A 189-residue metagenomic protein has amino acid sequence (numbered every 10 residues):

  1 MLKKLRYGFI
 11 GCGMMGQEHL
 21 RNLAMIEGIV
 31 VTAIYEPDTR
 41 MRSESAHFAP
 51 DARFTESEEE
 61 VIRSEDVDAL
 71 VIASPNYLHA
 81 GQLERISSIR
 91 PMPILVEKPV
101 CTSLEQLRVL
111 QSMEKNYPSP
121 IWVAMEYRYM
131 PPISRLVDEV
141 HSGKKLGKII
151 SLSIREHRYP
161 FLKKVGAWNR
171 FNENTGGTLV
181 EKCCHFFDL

Functional and structural regions predicted by a protein language model:
M1-A49: N-terminal Rossmann-like dinucleotide-binding module
Q17, A80, C184: Residues forming the Rossmann-fold NAD(P)(H) cofactor-binding site
I26, A49, S64-E65, I89 (+2 more regions): Acidic-histidine catalytic/liganding microenvironments
T32, D66-D68, I150: Conserved acidic residues
E44-A52, V109, M113-E114: Short, conserved SAM-binding/catalytic segment of Class I S-adenosyl-L-methionine-dependent methyltransferases
R53-E65: Short acidic low-complexity segments
I62, D68-N76, A80-R128: Beta-strand-loop-alpha-helix segment that lines the small-molecule cofactor/substrate pocket of alpha/beta enzymes
M130-L189: Predominantly a Rossmann-like dinucleotide-binding segment in NAD(P)-dependent oxidoreductases
